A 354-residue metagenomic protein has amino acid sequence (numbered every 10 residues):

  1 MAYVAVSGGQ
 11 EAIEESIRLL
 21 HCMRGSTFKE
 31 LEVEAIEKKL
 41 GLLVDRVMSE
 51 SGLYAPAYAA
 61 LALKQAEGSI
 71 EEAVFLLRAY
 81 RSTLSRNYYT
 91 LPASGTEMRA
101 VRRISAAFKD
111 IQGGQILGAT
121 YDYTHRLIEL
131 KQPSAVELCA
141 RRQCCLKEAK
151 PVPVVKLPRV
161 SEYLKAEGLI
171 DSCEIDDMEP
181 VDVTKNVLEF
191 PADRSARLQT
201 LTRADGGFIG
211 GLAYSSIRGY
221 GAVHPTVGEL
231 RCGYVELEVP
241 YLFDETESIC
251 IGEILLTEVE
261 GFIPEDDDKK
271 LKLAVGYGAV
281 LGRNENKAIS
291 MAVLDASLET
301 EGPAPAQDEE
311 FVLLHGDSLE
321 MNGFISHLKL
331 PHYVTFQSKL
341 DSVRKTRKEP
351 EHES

Functional and structural regions predicted by a protein language model:
M1-S49, M98-D122: N-terminal, Lys/Arg-enriched amphipathic/low-complexity engagement segments that precede the first folded domain
S7, S51-A55, S69, L77 (+3 more regions): Proteins with a high burden of low-complexity, intrinsically disordered sequence enriched in S/T/G/P/A and R, requiring
G9-A12, E32, S69, D205 (+1 more regions): Intrinsic-disorder/low-complexity, polar/charged segments
Q10, Q65, Q112-Q115, Q132 (+4 more regions): Residue-identity detector for glutamine
S26, A60, K64-A66, F75-L76 (+7 more regions): Generic detector of ordered, mature protein regions
V33-A57, A62-Y88, P92: Hydrophobic alpha-helical segments, chiefly the membrane-spanning helices and signal/signal-anchor peptides
S82, R86, P92-P151: Helix-turn-helix/homeodomain-like alpha-helical modules used for DNA recognition and transcription-factor dimerization
R142-S354: Acidic, serine/proline-rich low-complexity intrinsically disordered regions
